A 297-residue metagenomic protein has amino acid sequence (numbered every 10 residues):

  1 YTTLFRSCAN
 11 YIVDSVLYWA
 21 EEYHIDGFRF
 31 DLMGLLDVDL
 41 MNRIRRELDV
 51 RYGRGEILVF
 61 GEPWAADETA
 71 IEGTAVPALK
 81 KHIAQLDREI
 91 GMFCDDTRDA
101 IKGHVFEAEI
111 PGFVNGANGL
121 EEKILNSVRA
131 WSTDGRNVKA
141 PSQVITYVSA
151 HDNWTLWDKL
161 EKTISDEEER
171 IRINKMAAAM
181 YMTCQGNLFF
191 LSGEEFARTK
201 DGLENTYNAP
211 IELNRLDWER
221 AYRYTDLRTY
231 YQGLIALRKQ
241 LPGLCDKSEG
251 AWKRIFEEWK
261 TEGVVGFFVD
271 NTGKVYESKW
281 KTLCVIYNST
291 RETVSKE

Functional and structural regions predicted by a protein language model:
T3-L4: Short, small-residue-biased leader/transition segments that mark boundaries at the very start of proteins
A9-I12, M41, N174, L227: Aromatic/hydrophobic pocket-lining residues that form the small-molecule binding cavity in soluble enzyme cores
Y11-L36: Active-site groove signature of glycoside hydrolases
V16-A20, M41-R45, A178, Y231: Generic structural signal for well-ordered alpha-helices, preferentially at hydrophobic/aromatic core positions
M41, A70-A75, G202-N205: Short aromatic-enriched loop/helix-cap "lid" or pocket-rim segments at secondary-structure transitions that line
R45-R46, R54-S192, F196-A197, C245 (+3 more regions): Conserved alpha/beta catalytic core and glycan-binding cleft of carbohydrate-active enzymes
G186-L203, L213-V285, S289: Glycan-recognition and catalytic regions of carbohydrate-active enzymes
R291-K296: C-terminal beta-sandwich/jelly-roll accessory domains of carbohydrate-active enzymes
